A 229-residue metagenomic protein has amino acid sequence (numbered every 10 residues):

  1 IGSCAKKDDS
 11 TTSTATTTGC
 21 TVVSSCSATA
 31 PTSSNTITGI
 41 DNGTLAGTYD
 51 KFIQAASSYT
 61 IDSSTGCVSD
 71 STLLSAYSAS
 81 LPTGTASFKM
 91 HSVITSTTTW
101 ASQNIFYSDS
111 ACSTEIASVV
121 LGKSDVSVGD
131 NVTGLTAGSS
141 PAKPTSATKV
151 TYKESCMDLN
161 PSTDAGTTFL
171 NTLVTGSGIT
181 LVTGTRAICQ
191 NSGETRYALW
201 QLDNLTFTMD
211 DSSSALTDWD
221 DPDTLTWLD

Functional and structural regions predicted by a protein language model:
I1-G43: Bacterial Sec-dependent N-terminal signal peptides
K6, V22-S24, A28, S69 (+3 more regions): Disulfide-rich extracellular modules and peptides
K7-D8, I40, I61, S69 (+1 more regions): Intrinsic disorder/low-complexity signal
N35, Q54-I61, G66, A76-D229: Contiguous, well-ordered beta-strand patches that form the walls/edges of small beta-barrel/beta-sandwich domains
